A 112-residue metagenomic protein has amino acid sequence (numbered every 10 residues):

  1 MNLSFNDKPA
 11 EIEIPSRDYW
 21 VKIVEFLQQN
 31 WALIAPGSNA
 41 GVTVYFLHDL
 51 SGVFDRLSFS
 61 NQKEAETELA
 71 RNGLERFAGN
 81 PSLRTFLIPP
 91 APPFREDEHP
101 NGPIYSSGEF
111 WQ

Functional and structural regions predicted by a protein language model:
N2-G41, E96-Q112: Short N-terminal "domain-start" leader segments that mark the transition from disordered tails or signal peptides into
K8, F46-L47, E64, E98: Short, well-ordered helical secondary-structure segments
E11-E13, V24, D49, E64-T67: Homeobox/homeodomain signature
F26-F54, R71-L83: Short aromatic-glycine-(Arg/Gly/Cys) micro-motifs in beta-strand/loop hairpins
Q62-Q112: Mixed-charge, Lys/Arg-enriched low-complexity segments
